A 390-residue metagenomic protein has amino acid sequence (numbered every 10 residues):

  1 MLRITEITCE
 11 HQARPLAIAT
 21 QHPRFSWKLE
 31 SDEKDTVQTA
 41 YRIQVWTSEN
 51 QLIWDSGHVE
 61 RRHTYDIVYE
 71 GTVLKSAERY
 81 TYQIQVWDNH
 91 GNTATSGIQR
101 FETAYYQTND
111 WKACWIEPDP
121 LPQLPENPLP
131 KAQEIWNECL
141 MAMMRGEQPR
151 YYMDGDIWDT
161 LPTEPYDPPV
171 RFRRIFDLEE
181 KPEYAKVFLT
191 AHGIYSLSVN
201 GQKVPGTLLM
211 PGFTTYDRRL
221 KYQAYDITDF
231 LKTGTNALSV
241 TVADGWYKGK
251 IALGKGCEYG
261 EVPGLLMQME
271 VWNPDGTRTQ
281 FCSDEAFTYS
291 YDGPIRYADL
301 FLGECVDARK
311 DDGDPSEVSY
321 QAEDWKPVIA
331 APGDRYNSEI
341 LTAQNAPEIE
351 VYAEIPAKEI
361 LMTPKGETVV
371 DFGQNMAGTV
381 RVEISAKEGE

Functional and structural regions predicted by a protein language model:
M1-E33, R100-W111: Pro/Thr/Ser/Gly-rich low-complexity, intrinsically disordered linker/stalk tracts
I4-E6, A40, Y82, S96 (+2 more regions): Hydrophobic residues on conserved beta-strands that form the core of alpha/beta folds
A13-L29, R171, E367, G373-R381: Contiguous beta-strand segments within globular domains
H22-D32, L74, R79, Q83-N89 (+1 more regions): K/E-rich alpha-helical interaction surfaces of small helical-bundle regulatory domains
W27, R61-E70, E78-Q83, D88-N92 (+7 more regions): Accessory beta-strand-rich segments of carbohydrate-active enzymes
L29, T36-R79, Q85, N89-T95 (+1 more regions): Recognizes extended acidic, P/S/T-rich segments that occur within or adjacent to Ig-like beta-sandwich modules
A104-P162, S239-Y352: An acidic-aromatic loop/edge-strand motif
D167, A353-V370, Q374: Surface beta-strand/loop "capping" patches
